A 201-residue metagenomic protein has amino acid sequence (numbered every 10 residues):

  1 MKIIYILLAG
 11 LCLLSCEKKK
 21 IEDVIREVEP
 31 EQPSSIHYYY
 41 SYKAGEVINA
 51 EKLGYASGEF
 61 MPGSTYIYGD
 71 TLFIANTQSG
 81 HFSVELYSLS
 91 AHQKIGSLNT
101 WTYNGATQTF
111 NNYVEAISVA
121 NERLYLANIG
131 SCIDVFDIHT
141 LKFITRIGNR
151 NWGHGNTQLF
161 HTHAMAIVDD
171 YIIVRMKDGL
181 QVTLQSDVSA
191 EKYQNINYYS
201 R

Functional and structural regions predicted by a protein language model:
L13-V47: Bacterial Sec-dependent N-terminal signal peptides
P33-S57, I95-T109, T145-Q158, Y193-R201: Surface-exposed loop and turn segments in beta-propeller and other repeat-based domains that flank or scaffold
E51-F82: Beta-strand-rich domains and repeat architectures in extracellular enzymes and scaffolds, especially beta-propellers
L53-T65, T109-A116, T157-M165: Signature of short aromatic-glycine-proline-rich micro-motifs recurring in repeat-based ectodomains
G69-T71, N121-E122, D169-Y171: Short coil/turn segments that connect the beta-strands within blades of beta-propeller domains
I74-S79, L126-G130, V174-D178: Conserved beta-strand positions in repeat-built beta-propeller and related beta-rich domains
E85, D134, Q181-V182: WD40 beta-propeller blade core
S88-H92, D137-L141, L184-S189: Short loop/turn segments that connect beta-strands within beta-propeller blades
